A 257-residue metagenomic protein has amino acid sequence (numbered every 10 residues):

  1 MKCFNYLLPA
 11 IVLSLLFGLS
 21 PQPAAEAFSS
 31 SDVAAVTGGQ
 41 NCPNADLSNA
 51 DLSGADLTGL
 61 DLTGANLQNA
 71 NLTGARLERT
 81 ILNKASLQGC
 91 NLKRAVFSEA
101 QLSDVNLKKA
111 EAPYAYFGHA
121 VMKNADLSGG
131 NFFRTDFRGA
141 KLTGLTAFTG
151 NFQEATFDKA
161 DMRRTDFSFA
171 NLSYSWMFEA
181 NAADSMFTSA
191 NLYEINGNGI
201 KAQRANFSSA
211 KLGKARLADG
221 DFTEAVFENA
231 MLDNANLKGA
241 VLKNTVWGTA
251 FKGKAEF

Functional and structural regions predicted by a protein language model:
M1-A10: Bacterial N-terminal signal peptides that target proteins for export
K2, S14-L16, V36: Residue-level detector of alpha-helical transmembrane segments in integral membrane proteins
P9-S20: Bacterial N-terminal signal peptides
P23, A27-F257: Tandem repeat scaffolds
